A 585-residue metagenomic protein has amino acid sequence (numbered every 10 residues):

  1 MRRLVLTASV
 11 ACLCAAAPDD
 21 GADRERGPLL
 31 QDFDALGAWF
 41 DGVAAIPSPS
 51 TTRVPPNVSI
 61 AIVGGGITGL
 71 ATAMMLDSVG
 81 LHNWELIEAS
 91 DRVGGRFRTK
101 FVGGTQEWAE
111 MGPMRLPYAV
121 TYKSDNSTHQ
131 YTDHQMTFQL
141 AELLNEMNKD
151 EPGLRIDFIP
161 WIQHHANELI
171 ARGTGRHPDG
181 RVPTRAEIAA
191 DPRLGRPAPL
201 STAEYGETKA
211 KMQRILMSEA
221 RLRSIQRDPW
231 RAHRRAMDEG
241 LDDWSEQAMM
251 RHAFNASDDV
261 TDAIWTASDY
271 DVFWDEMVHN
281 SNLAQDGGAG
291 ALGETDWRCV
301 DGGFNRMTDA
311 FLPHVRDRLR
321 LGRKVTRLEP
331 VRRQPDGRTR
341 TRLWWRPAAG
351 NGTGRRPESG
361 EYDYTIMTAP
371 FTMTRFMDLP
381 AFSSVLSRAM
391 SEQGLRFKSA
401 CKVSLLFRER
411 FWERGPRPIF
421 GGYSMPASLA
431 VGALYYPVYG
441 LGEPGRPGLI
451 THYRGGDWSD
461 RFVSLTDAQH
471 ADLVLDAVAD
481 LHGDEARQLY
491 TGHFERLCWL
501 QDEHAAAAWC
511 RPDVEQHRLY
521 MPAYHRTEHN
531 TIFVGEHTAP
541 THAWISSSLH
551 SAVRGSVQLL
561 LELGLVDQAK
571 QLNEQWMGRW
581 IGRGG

Functional and structural regions predicted by a protein language model:
M1-A16: Fungal secretory targeting signals
P18-G21, G95-Q135, R221-L222, Q226-R234 (+1 more regions): Glycine-rich active-site loop/strand segments that organize a redox cofactor
D20-P47, S399, L406, G415-G585: Conserved flavin/dinucleotide-binding core of flavoenzymes
P49-Q213: N-terminal glycine-rich phosphate/pyrophosphate-binding loop and immediately adjacent elements
W84-E85, A89-V120, D125, R338-R340 (+5 more regions): Lumenal/extracellular "mature" regions of secretory-pathway glycan-modifying transferases
M111-Y131, P229-L241, G290-D301, R388-R396 (+4 more regions): Active-site rim elements
K209-R340, P347-G352, M373-T374, D378 (+1 more regions): Active-site/ligand-binding neighborhood in enzyme catalytic cores
L321-Y453, L481: Mid-domain catalytic core of redox enzymes that form a hydrophobic substrate pocket/lid adjacent to a catalytic redox
